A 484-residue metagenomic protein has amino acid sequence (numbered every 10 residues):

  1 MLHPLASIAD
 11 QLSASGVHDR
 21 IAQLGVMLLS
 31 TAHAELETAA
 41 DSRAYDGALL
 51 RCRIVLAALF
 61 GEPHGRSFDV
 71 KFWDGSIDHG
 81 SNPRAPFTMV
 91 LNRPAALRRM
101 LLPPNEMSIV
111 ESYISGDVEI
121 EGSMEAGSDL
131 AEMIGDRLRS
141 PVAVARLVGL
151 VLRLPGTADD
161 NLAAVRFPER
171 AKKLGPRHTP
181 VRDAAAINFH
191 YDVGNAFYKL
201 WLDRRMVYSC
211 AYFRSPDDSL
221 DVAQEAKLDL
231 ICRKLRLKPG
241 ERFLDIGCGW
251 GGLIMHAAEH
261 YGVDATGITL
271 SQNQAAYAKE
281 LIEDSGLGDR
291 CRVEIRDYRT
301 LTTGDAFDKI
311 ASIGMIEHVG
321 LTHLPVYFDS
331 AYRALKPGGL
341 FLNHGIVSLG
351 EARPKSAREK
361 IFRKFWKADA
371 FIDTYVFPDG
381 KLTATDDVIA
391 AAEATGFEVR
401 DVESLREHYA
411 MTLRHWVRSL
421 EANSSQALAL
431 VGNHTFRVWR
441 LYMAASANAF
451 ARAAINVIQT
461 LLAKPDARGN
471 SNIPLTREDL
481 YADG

Functional and structural regions predicted by a protein language model:
L2-D218, A223-Q224, L230: Feature captures hydrophobic
P239-G247: Conserved class I S-adenosyl-L-methionine
W250-Y261: Conserved SAM-binding loop of SAM-dependent methyltransferases across substrates and taxa, primarily the Class I
S285-Y298: Conserved SAM-binding strand-loop segment of SAM-dependent methyltransferases
R299-I310: A short acidic, Gly/Pro-enriched loop at the edge of an enzyme's catalytic core that lines a small-molecule cofactor
P325-G338: A short glycine-rich, Lys/Arg-flanked "PGG" loop and its adjoining helix->strand segment in the class I
G338-I346: Conserved beta-strand signature within the Rossmann-like core of class I S-adenosyl-L-methionine
V347-G469, L480-Y481: Substrate-binding/catalytic lobe of Class I Rossmann-like enzymes that use SAM or dcSAM, i.e., the mid-to-C-terminal
